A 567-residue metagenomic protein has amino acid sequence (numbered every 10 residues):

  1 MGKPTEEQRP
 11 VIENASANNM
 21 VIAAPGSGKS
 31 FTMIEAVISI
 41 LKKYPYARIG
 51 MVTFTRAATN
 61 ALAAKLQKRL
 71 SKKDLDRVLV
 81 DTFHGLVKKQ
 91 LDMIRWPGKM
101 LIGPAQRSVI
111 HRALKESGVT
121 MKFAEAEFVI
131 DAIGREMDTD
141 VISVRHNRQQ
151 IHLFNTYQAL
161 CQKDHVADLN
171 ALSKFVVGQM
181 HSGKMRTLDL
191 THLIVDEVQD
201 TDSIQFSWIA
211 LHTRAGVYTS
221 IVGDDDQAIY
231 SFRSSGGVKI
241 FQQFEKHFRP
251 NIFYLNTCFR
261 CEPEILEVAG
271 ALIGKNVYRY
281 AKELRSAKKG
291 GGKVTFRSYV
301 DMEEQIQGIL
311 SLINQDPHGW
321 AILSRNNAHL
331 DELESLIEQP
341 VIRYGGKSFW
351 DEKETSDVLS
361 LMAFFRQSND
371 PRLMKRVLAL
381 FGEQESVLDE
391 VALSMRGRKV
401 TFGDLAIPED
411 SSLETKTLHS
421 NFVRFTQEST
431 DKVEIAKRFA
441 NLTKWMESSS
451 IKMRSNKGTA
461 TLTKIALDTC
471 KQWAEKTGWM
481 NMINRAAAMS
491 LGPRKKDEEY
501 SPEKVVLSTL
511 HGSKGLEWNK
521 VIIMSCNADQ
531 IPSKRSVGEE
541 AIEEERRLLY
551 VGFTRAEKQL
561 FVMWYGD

Functional and structural regions predicted by a protein language model:
M1-P97, D189, E267-G270, T554: P-loop NTPase Walker
M1-S27, F31-T32, R48-G50, A113-I194 (+4 more regions): Accessory N-terminal region flanking or inserted into the helicase ATPase core in nucleic-acid motor proteins
G2-T5, R9-P25, P250-T257, V277-L323 (+2 more regions): Inter-lobe coupling/hinge region of RecA-like P-loop helicase motors
D81-K89, I194-E197, V222, N326 (+3 more regions): Conserved helicase core region in the C-terminal RecA-like lobe
K99-A167, P408-I451: Coupling/switch/interface segments within P-loop NTPase motor domains and analogous charged loops in nucleic-acid
F206-G292, F296: Conserved RecA-like helicase ATPase core segment that couples NTP binding/hydrolysis to strand translocation
N314-S455: ATPase/helicase motor core of nucleic-acid motors
D404-G512, S533, E557-F561: Accessory C-terminal helicase-associated subdomains
